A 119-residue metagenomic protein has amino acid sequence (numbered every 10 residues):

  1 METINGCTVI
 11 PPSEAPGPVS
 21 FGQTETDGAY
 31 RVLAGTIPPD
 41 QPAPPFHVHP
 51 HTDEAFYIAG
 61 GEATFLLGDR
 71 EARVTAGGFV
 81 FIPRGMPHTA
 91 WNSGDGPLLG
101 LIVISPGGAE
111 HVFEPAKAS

Functional and structural regions predicted by a protein language model:
M1-R31, A118-S119: A short, N-terminal "cap"/entry segment at the start of jelly-roll beta-barrel domains of the cupin/DSBH fold
P16-S20, L33-H49: Conserved short histidine dyad/triad with adjacent acidic residue
G35, F56, V80: Conserved GNAT-family N-acetyltransferase fold
P45, F65-L66, I82, H88-G94 (+1 more regions): Short beta-strand His + acidic residue motifs that chelate non-heme Fe in jelly-roll/DSBH and cupin folds
H51, R70, M86-P87, G96 (+1 more regions): A generic "binding-loop/recognition-motif" signal
H51-A63, G68: Glycine- and acidic-residue-biased ligand/ion/polar-headgroup-sensing regions
D69-G85: Short acidic-glycine-tyrosine-enriched beta hairpin
S93-S119: Double-stranded beta-helix
